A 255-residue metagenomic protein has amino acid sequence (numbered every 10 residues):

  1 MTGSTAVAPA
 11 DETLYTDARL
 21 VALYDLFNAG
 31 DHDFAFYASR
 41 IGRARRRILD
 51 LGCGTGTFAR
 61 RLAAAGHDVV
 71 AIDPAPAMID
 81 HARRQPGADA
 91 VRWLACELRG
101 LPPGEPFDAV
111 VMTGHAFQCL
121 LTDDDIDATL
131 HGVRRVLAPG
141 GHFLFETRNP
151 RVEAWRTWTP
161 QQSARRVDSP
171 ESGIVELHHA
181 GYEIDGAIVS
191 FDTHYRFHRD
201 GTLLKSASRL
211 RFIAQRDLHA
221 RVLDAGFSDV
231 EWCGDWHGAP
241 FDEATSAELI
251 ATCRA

Functional and structural regions predicted by a protein language model:
T2-R46: Conserved class I S-adenosyl-L-methionine
G52: Conserved S-adenosyl-L-methionine
G56-G100: Class I SAM-dependent methyltransferase SAM/SAH-binding core
L101-A109: A short acidic, Gly/Pro-enriched loop at the edge of an enzyme's catalytic core that lines a small-molecule cofactor
D108-D124: A short SAM/SAH-binding and catalytic strip from SAM-dependent methyltransferases
D127-P139: A short glycine-rich, Lys/Arg-flanked "PGG" loop and its adjoining helix->strand segment in the class I
L144-H219: SAM-dependent methyltransferase
R209-A255: C-terminal lobe and adjacent flexible extensions of AdoMet/dcAdoMet transferase-like proteins
